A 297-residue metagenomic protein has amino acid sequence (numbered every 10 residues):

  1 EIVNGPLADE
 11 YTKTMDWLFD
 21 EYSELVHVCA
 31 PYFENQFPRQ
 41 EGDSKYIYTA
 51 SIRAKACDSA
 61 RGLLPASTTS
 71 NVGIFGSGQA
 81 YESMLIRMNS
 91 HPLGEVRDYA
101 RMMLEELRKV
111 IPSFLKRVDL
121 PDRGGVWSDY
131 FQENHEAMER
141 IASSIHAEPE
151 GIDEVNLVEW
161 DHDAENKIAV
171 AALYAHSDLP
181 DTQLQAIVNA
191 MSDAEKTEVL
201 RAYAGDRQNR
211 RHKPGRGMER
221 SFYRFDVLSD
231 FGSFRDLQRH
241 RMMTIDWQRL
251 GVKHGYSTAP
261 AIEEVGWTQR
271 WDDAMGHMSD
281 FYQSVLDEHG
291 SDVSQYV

Functional and structural regions predicted by a protein language model:
E1-V297: A conserved ligand/cofactor-binding region detector
